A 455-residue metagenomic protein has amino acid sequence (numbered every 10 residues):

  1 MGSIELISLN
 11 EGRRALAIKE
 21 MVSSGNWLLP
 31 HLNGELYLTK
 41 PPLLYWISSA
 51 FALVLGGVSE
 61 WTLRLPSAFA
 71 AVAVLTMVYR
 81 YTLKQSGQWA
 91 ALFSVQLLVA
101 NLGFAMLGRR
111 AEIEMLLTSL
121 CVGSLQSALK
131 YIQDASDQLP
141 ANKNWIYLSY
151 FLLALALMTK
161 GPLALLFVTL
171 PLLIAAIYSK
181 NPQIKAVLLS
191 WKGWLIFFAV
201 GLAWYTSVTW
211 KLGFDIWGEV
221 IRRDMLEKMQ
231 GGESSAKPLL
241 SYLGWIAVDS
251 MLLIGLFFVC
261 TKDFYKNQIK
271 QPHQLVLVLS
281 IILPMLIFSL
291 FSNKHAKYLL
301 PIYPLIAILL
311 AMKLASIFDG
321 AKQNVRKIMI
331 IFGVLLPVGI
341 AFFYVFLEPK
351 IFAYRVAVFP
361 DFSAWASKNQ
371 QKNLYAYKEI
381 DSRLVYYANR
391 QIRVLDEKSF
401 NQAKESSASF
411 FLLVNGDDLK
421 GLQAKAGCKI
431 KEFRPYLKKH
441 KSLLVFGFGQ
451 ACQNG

Functional and structural regions predicted by a protein language model:
M1-G320, E348, R390, G427 (+1 more regions): Membrane-integral, polyisoprenol-dependent glycosyltransferases of the GT-C/oligosaccharyltransferase superfamily
M77-V78, S190, W204, W217 (+4 more regions): A broad, low-specificity signal for short, low-complexity segments enriched in glycine/proline and polar/charged
R80, K84, K266, S316-Q323 (+5 more regions): Replace "anionic and nucleotidyl ligands
D134, Q450-G455: Generic C-terminal helix-cap and adjacent flexible tail
P162, A199, I330, F362-Q371: N-terminal short leaders/motifs
Q274, I302, I306, R326 (+4 more regions): Alpha-helix N-cap/loop-to-helix boundary motif
A315-V345: Signature aromatic-anchored transmembrane alpha helix within multi-pass, membrane-resident enzymes that catalyze glycan
I340-C452: Short periplasmic/luminal acceptor-recognition loop of GT-C membrane glycosyltransferases, typified by
